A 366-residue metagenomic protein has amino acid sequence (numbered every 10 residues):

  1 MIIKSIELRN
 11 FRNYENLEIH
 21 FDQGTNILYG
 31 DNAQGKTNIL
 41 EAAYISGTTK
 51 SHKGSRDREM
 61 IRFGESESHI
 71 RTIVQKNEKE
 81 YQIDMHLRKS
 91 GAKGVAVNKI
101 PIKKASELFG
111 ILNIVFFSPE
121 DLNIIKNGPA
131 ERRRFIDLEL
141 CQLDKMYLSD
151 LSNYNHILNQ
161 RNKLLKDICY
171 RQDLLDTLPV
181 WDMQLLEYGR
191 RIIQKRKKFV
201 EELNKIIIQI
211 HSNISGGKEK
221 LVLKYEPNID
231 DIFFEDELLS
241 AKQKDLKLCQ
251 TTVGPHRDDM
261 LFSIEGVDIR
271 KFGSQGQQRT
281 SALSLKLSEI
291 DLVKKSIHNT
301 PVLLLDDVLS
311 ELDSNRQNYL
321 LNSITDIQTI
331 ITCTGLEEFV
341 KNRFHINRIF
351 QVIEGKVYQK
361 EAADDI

Functional and structural regions predicted by a protein language model:
M1-D31, C169-V302, E311, N315 (+3 more regions): Conserved NTPase motor "head" modules and their coupling/switch loops across ABC/AAA+ ATPases, GTPases, and GHKL ATPases
G35-K36: Conserved lysine of the Walker
I45-D57, S288-S296: Post-Walker A helix-loop "phosphate-sensing" segment adjacent to the P-loop in P-loop NTPases
T48-N123, P129-E131, L140-L143, Y147 (+3 more regions): Nucleotide-state sensing region of NTPase/ATPase domains
T72, Q328-G335: Structural recognition of the conserved hydrophobic beta-strand(s) that form the central parallel beta-sheet of P-loop
A105-I114, S118-M183, K360: A conserved P-loop NTPase coupling/switch region
D306-V308: Walker B catalytic acidic pair
